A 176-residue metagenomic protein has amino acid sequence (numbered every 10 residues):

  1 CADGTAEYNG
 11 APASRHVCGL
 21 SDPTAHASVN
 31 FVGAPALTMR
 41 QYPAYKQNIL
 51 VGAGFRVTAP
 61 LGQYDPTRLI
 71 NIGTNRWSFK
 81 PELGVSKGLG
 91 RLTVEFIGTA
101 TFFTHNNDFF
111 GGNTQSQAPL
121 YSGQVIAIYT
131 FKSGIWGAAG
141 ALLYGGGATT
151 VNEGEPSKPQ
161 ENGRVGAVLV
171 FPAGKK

Functional and structural regions predicted by a protein language model:
C1-T5, A25-A27, V85, I135 (+2 more regions): Generic low-polarity alpha-helical segments
A2-Q117, K158: Outer-membrane pore/translocation modules
N106-K176: Outer membrane beta-barrel transmembrane domains
